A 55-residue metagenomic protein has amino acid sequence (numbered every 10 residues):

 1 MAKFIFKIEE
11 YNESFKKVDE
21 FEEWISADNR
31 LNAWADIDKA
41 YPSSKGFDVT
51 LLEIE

Functional and structural regions predicted by a protein language model:
M1-D19: Short aromatic-glycine-(Arg/Gly/Cys) micro-motifs in beta-strand/loop hairpins
E9, S26-D28, L52-E55: A structural detector for beta-sheet-dominated domains
E13, I25, P42-S43: Intrinsically disordered, low-complexity segments enriched in Ser/Pro/Gly/Ala and basic residues
K17-N29: A short, exposed loop/beta-hairpin motif centered on an aromatic-Gly-Thr core
N32: Long, contiguous binding/interaction regions
A35: Active-site phosphate/pyrophosphate- and oxyanion-stabilizing loops and adjacent acidic/basic residues in soluble
D38-E55: Short, mixed-charge low-complexity intrinsically disordered segments
